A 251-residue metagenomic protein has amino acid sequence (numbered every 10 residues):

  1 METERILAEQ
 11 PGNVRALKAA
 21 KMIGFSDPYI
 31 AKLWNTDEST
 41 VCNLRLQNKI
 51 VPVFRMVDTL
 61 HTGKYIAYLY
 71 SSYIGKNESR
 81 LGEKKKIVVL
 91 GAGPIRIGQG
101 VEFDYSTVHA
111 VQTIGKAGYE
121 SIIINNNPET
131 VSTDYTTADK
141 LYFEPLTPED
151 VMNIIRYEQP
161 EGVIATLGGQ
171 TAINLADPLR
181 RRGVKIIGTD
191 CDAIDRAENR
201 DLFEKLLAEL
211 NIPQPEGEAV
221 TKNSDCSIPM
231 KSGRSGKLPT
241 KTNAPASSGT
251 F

Functional and structural regions predicted by a protein language model:
M1: Gly/His-enriched, cation/cofactor- and phosphate-binding structural elements
R5-A19, F25-L33, E38-N43, Q47-F251: N-terminal beta-alpha lobe that positions the nucleotide/phosphoryl donor in ATP/NTP-coupled carboxylate activation
